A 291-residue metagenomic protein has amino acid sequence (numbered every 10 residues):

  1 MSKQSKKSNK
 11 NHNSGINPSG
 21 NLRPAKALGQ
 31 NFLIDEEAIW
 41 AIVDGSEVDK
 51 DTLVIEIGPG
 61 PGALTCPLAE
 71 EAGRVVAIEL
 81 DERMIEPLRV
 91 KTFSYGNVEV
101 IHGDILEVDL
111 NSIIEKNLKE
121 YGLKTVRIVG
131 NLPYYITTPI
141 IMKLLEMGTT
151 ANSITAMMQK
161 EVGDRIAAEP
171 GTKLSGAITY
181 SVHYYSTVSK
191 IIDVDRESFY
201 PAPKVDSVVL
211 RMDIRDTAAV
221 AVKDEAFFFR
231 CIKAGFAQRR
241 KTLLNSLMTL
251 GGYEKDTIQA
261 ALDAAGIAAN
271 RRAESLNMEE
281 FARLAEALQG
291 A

Functional and structural regions predicted by a protein language model:
M1-R230, D263, E274, R283 (+1 more regions): Catalytic cores of RNA-modifying enzymes
V208, M212-I214, V220-T257, A265-A268 (+1 more regions): An accessory alpha-helical subdomain
A269-S275: Short, flexible active-site recognition loops that position polar ligands and cofactors
